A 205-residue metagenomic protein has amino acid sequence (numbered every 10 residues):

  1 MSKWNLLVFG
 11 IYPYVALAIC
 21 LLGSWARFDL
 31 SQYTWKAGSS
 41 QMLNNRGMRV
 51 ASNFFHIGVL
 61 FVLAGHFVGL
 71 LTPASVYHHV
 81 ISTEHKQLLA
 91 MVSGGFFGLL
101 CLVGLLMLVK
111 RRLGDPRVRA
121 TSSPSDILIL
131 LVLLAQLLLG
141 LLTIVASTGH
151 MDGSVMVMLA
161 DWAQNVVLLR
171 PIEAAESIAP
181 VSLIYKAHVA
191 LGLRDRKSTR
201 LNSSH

Functional and structural regions predicted by a protein language model:
K3-A16, S40-I57, S122-L134: Alpha-helical transmembrane segments and their helix-start/interface "positive-inside/aromatic belt" motifs in integral
N5-I19, H85-L99, K186, A190-R194: Alpha-helical transmembrane segments
L17-S31, F61-L70: Alpha-helical transmembrane segments of multi-pass membrane proteins
S24-L43, A74: Membrane-interface helix-loop junction between the first two transmembrane segments
N53-H66, L128-G153: Hydrophobic alpha-helical membrane-insertion segments
S93-L102, V166-K197: Hydrophobic alpha-helical transmembrane segments
I144-I172: Juxtamembrane non-transmembrane "cap" segments at the membrane-aqueous interface of multi-pass membrane proteins
T199-H205: Conserved small/polar residues in nucleotide/adenosyl-binding loops
